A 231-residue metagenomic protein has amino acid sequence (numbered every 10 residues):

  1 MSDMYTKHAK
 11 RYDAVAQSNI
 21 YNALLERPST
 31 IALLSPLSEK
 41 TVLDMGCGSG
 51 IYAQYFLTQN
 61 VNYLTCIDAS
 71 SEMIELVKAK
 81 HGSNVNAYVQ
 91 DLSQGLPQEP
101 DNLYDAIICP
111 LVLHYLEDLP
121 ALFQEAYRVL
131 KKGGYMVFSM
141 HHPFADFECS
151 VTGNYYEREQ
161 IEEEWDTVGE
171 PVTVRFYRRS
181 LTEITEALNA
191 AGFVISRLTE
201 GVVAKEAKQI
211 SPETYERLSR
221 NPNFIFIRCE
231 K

Functional and structural regions predicted by a protein language model:
M1-L37, I51-Y55, M73-L76, K80: Conserved class I S-adenosyl-L-methionine
L43-M45, S49-L96: Class I SAM-dependent methyltransferase SAM/SAH-binding core
P97-I107: A short acidic, Gly/Pro-enriched loop at the edge of an enzyme's catalytic core that lines a small-molecule cofactor
D105-L119: A short SAM/SAH-binding and catalytic strip from SAM-dependent methyltransferases
P120-Y135: A short glycine-rich, Lys/Arg-flanked "PGG" loop and its adjoining helix->strand segment in the class I
M136-E164: Conserved class I S-adenosyl-L-methionine
F138-M140, F144, V168-E183: Acceptor-substrate binding/catalytic loop of class I
R175-T199: Short alpha-helix
